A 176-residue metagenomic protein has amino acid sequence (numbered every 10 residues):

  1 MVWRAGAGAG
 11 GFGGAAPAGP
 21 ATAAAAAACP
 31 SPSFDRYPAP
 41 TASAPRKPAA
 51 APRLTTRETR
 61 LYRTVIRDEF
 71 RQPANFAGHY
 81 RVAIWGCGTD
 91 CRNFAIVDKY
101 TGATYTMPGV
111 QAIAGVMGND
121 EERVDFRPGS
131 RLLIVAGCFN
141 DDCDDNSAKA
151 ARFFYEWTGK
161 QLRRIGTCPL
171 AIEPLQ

Functional and structural regions predicted by a protein language model:
M1-R4, A23-A44, F126-Q176: Acidic, small-residue rich beta-repeat scaffolds with periodic aromatic anchors
A9-F12, P17-Q72: Terminal domain-start segments
E69-N75, E122-G129: Structural signature of eukaryotic scaffold interfaces centered on beta-propeller domains
N75, W85-C91: His-enriched metal-coordination microenvironments in redox/metal-binding proteins
H79-W85, R131-A136: Short beta-strand elements that form the blades of beta-propeller/WD-repeat-like and other beta-sheet-rich scaffold
C91-G102: Beta-propeller domains
V110-G115: Surface-exposed loop and turn segments in beta-propeller and other repeat-based domains that flank or scaffold
